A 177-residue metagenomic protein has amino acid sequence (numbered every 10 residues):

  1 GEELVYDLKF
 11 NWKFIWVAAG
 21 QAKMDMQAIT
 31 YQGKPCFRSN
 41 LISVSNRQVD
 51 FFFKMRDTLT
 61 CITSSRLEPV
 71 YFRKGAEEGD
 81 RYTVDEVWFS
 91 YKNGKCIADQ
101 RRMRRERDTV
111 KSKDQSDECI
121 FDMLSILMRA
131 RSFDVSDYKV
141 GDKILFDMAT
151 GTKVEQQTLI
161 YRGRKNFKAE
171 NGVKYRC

Functional and structural regions predicted by a protein language model:
G1, Y82-R176: Solvent-exposed helix/loop surface patches that form functional interfaces
G1-T58, G75-Y82, G141-K143, M148 (+1 more regions): N-terminal cleavable signal peptides for secretion/export
D7, D25-Q27, I62, W88 (+1 more regions): Generic structural detector for well-ordered beta-strands
Q27-Y31, I62-S64, S90-K92, F167: Short beta-strand micro-motifs enriched in acidic
P35-F37, E68-V70, G94-A98: Hydrophobic residues embedded in beta-strands of well-ordered beta-sheets
M55-V70: A short, surface-exposed beta-strand/turn
Y71-F72, T109: Generic N-terminal leader/processing signal
